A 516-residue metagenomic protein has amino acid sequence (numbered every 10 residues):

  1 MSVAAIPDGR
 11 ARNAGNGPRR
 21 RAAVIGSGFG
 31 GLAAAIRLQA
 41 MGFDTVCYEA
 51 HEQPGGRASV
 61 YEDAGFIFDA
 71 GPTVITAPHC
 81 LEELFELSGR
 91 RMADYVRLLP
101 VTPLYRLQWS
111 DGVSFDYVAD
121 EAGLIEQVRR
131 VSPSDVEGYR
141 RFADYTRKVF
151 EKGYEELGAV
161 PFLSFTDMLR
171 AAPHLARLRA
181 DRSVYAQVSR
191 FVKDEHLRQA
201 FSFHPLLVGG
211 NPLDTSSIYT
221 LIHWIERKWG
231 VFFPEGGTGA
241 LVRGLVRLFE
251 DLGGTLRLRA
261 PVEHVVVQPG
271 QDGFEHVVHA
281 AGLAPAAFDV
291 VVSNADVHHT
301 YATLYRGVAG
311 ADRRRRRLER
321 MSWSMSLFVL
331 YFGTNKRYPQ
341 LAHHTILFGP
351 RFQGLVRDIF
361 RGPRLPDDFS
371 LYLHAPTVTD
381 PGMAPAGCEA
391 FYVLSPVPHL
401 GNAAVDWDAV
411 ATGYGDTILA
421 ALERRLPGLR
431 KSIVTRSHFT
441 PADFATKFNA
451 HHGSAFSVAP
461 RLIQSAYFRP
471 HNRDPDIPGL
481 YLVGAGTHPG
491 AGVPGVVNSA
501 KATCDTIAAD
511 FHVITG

Functional and structural regions predicted by a protein language model:
M1-A22, A40-M41, L462-S465, F511-G516: Extreme N-terminal leader/targeting segments of oxidoreductases
P18, P261-P385: Mid-domain catalytic core of redox enzymes that form a hydrophobic substrate pocket/lid adjacent to a catalytic redox
P18-K148: N-terminal glycine-rich phosphate/pyrophosphate-binding loop and immediately adjacent elements
P72, A485-I507: A conserved FAD-binding loop/helix module that cradles the flavin
Q108-T215: Rossmann-like flavin
D194-V208, P366-H374, G428-P489: A glycine-rich dinucleotide-binding beta-alpha-beta segment and adjacent secondary-structure elements that constitute
L221-P269, G273-E275: Helical element adjacent to the flavin cofactor pocket in flavoenzyme catalytic cores
N335-A445: C-terminal segments that line or cap access tunnels to active or ligand-binding sites in enzymes and enzyme-associated
